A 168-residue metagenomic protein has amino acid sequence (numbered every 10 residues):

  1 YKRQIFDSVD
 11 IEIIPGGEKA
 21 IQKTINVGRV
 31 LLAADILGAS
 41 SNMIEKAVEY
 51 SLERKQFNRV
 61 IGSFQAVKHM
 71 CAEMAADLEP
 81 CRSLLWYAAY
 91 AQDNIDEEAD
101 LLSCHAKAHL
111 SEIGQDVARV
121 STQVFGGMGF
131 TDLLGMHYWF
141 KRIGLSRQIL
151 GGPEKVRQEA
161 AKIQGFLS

Functional and structural regions predicted by a protein language model:
Y1: Conserved small/polar residues in nucleotide/adenosyl-binding loops
Q4-F6, L32: Short hydrophobic-aromatic micro-motifs
F6-A20: Long, acidic (Asp/Glu-rich), low-complexity accessory segments flanking structured domains
K23-S168: Alpha-helical interface subdomain recognition
